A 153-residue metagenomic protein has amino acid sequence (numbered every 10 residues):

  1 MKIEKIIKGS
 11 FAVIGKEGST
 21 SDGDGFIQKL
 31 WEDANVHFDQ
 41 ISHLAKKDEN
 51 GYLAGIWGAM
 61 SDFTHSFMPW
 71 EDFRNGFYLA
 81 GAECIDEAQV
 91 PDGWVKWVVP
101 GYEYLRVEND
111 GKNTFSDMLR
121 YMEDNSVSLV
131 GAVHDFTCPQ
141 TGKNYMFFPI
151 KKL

Functional and structural regions predicted by a protein language model:
M1-L153: A solvent-exposed interaction/effector surface
